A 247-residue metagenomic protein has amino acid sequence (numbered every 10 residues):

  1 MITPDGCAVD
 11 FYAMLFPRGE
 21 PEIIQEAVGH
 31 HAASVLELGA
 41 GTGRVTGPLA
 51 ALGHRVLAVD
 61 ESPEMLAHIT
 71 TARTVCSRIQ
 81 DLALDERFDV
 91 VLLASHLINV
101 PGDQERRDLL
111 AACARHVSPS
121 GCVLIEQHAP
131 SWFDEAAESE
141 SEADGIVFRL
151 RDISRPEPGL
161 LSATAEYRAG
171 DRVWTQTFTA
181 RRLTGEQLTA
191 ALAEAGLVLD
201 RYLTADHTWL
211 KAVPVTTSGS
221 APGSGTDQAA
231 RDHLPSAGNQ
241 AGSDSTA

Functional and structural regions predicted by a protein language model:
M1-A33: Conserved class I S-adenosyl-L-methionine
A32-G41: Conserved class I S-adenosyl-L-methionine
T42-D81: Class I SAM-dependent methyltransferase SAM/SAH-binding core
A83-V91: A short acidic, Gly/Pro-enriched loop at the edge of an enzyme's catalytic core that lines a small-molecule cofactor
A94-S95: Residues lining the SAM
R107-P119: A short glycine-rich, Lys/Arg-flanked "PGG" loop and its adjoining helix->strand segment in the class I
L124-T189: SAM-dependent methyltransferase
Q187-T226, R231, N239, S243-A247: C-terminal lobe and adjacent flexible extensions of AdoMet/dcAdoMet transferase-like proteins
